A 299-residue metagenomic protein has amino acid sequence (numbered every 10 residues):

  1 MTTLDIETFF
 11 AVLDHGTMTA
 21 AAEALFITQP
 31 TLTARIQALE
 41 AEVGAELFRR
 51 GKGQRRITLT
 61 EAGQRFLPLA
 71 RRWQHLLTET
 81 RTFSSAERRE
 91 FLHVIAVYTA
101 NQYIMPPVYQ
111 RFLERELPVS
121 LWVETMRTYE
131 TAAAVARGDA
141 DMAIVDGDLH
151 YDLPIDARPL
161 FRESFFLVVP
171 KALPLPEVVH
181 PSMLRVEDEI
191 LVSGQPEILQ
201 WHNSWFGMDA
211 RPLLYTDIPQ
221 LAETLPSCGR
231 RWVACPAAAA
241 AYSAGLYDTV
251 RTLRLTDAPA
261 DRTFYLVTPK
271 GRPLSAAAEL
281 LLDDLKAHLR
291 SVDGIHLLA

Functional and structural regions predicted by a protein language model:
F10-T28: Short helix-boundary/capping micro-motifs
E40-L59, T78: A short LG(V/I)-centered, amphipathic sequence patch enriched for acidic residue(s) preceding the LG motif
E42-V43, F66-E87: Alpha-helical linker/hinge and terminal dimerization helices associated with HTH transcriptional regulators
R89-Y151: Central regulatory/effector-binding core of bacterial HTH transcription factors
R127-A132, A136-D139, D146, E197-L253: Hydrophobic hinge/microswitch elements
I155-S193: Flexible hinge/capping segments at coil-to-helix
P174-P176, R251-L297: A late-sequence structural motif
P181, R185-D209, A237, L274-D283 (+1 more regions): Secondary-structure junction motif
